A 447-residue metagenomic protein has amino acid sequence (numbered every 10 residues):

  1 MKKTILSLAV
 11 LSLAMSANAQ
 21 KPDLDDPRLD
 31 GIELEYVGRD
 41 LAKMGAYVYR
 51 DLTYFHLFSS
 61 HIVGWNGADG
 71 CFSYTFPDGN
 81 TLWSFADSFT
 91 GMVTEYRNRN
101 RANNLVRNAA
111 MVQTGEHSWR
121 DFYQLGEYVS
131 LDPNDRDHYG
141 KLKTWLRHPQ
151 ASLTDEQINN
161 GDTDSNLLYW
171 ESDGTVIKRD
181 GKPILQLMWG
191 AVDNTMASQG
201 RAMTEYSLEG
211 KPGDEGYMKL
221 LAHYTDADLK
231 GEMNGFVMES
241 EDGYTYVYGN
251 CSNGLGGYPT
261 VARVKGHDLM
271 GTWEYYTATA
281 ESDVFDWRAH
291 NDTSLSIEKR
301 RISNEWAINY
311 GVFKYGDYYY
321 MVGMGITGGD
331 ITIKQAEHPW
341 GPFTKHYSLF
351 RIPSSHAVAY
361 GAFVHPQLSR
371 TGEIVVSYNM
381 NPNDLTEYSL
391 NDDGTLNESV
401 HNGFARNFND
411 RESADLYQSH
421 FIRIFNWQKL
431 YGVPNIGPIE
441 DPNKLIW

Functional and structural regions predicted by a protein language model:
K2-S7: Sec-dependent signal peptide recognition, specifically the positively charged N-region followed immediately by
A9-N18: Hydrophobic h-region of N-terminal signal peptides that target proteins for export in Gram-negative bacteria
K21-G64, T75-L167, I177-L229, E241-I308 (+3 more regions): Beta-rich carbohydrate-recognition and catalytic domains
G67-D69: Short, basic and Ser/Thr-rich N-terminal targeting/leader segments
C71, W170-D173, A227-F236, A307-Y310 (+1 more regions): Repeated scaffold domains used in trafficking and secretory/extracellular systems, primarily beta-propellers
P366: Charged/polar, solvent-exposed surface patches and flexible loops
